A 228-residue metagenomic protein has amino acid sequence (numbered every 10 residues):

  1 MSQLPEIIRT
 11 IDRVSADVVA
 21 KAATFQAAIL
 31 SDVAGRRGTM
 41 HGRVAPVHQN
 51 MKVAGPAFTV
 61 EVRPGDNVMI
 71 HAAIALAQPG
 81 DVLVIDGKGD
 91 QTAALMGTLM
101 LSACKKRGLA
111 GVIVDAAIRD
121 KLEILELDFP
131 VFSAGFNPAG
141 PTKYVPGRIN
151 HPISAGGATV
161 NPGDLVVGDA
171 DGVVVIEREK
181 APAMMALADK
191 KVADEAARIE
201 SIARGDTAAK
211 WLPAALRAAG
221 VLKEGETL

Functional and structural regions predicted by a protein language model:
S2-P162, I176-L228: Feature captures the catalytic cores and cofactor-binding loops of soluble hydro-lyases/lyases that act on carboxylate
V166: C-terminal binding/interaction regions
D169: Histidine- and aromatic-rich ligand-binding microenvironments
